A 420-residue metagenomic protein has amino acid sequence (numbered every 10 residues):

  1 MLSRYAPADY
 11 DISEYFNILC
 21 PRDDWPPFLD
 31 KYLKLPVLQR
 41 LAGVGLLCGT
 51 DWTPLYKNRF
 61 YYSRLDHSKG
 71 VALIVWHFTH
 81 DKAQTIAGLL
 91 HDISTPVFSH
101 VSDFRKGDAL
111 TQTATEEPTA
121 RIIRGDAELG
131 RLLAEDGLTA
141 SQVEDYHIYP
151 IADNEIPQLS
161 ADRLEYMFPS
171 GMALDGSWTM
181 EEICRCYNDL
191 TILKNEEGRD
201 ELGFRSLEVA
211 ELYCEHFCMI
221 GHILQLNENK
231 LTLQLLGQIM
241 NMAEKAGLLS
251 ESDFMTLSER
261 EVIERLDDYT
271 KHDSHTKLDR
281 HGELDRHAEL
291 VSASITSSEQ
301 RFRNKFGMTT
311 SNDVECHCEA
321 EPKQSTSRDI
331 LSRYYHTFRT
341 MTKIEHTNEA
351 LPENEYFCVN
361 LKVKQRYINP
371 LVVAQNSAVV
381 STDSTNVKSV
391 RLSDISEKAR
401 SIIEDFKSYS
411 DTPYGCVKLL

Functional and structural regions predicted by a protein language model:
M1-A83, V97, V101-D279, H287 (+1 more regions): Histidine-centered, transition-metal-coordinating active-site segments
Q84-D92: Short alpha-helical catalytic segment bearing the HExxH-like zincin motif of zinc-dependent metalloproteases
